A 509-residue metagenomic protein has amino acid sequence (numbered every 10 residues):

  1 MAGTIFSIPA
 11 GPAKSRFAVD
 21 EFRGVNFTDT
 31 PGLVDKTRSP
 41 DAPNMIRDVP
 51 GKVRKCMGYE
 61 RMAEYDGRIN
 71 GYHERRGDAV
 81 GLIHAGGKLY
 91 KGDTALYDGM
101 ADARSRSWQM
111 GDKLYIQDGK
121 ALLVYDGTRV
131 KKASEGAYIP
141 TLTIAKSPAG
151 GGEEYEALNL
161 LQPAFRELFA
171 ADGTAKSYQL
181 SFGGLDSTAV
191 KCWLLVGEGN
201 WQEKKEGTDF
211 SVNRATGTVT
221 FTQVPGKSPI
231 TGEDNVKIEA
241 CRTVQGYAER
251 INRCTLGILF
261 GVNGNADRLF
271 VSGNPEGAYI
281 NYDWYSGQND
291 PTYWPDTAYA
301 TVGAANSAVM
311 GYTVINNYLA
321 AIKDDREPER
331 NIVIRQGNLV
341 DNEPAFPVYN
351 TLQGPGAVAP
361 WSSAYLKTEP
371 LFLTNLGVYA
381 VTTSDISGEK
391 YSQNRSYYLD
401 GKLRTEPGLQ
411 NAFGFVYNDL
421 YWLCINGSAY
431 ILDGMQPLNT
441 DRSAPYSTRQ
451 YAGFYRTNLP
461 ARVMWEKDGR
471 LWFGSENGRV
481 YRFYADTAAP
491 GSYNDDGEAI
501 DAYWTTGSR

Functional and structural regions predicted by a protein language model:
M1-D118, G354-W361, Y365-E369, L376-R509: Beta-sheet repeat architectures centered on beta-propellers
H73-Y97, S272-D296, N331-L339: Beta-propeller domains
L82-I83, I116, N263, R268-S272 (+4 more regions): Short beta-strand motif characteristic of blades in beta-propeller domains
R104-A149: Hydrophobic or amphipathic alpha-helical targeting/insertion segments
A133-R214, F221-P225, C241-T255: Extended beta-strand solenoid/passenger and fiber regions
T143-G151, G287-A304, Y349-G354, S392-P407: Surface-exposed loop and turn segments in beta-propeller and other repeat-based domains that flank or scaffold
L256-K323, E327-P328: Conserved, compact domain cores that house catalytic/ligand-binding motifs in diverse enzymes and effector modules
L319-Y349: Surface-exposed extracellular loop regions of Gram-negative outer-membrane beta-barrel proteins
